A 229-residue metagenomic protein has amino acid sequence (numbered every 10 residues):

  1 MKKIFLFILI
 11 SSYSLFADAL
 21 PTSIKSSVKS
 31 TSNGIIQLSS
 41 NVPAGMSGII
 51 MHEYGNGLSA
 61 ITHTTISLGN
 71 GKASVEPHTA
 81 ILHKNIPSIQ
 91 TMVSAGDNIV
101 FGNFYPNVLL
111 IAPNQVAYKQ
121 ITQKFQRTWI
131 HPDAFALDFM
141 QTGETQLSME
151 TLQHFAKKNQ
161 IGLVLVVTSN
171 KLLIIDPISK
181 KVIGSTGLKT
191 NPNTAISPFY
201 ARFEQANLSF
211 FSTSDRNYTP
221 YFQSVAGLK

Functional and structural regions predicted by a protein language model:
I4-Y13: Sec-dependent N-terminal signal peptides
A17-K229: Surface-exposed, polar/charged interaction patches used for macromolecular assembly or partner binding
